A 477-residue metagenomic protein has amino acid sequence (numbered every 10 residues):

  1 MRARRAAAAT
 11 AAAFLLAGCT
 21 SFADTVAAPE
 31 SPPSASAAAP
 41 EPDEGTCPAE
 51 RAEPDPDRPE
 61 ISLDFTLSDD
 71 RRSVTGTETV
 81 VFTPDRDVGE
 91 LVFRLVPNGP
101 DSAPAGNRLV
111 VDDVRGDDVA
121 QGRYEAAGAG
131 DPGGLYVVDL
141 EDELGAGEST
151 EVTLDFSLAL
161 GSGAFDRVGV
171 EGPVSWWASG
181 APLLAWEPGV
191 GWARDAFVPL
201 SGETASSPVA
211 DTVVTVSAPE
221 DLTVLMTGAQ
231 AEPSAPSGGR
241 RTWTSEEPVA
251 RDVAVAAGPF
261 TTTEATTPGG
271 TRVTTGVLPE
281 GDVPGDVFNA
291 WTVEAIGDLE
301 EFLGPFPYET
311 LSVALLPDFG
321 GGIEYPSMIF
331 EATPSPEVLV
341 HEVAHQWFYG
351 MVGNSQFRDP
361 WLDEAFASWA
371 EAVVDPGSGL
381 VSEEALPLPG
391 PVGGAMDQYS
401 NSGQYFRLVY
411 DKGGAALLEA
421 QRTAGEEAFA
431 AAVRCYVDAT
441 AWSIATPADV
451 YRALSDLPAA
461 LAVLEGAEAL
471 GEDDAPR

Functional and structural regions predicted by a protein language model:
L15-G18: C-terminal motif of bacterial Sec signal peptides marking the signal peptidase cleavage site
T20-T75: N-terminal, polar/Ser/Thr-rich
S73-P100: Ligand-binding face of N-terminal immunoglobulin V-set domains in extracellular IgSF glycoproteins
S102-P173: A surface-exposed beta-strand-loop module
V152-D252: Extended, low-hydrophobicity, Ser/Thr/Pro/Gly-biased non-transmembrane segments
S206-V340, W369: Hydrophobic helix-coil surface modules that form long, contiguous segments used for peptide/substrate interaction
L315, E324-V381: Zinc-dependent metallopeptidase catalytic helix centered on the HExxH motif and its immediate flanking segment
R358-E426, R434, P458-R477: Acidic/His/Gly-enriched intrinsically disordered linker/tail segments that often contain short helix/coil "MoRF-like"
